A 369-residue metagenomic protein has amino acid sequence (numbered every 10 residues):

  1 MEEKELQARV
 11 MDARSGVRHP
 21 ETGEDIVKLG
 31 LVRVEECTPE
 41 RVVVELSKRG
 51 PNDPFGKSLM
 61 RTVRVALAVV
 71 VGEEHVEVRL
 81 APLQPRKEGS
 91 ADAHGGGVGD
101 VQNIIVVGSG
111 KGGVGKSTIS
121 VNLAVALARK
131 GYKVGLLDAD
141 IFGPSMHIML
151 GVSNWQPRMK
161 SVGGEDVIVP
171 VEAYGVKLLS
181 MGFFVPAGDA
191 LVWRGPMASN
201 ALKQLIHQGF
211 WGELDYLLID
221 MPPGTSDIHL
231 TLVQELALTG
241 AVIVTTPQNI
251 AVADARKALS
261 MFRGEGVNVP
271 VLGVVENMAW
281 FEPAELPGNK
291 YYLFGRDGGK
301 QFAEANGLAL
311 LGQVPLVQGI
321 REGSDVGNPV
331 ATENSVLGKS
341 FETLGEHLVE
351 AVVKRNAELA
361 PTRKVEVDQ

Functional and structural regions predicted by a protein language model:
M1-A13: N-terminal presequence-like segments and adjacent domain-start helices
P20-E45, V314: Short edge beta-strands and adjacent turn/loop segments
K28-L31, E36, K48-S109, N356: Extreme N-terminal, non-catalytic leader segments that precede Walker-type/kinase nucleotide-binding cores
R61-V63, Q208, D215-Q313, Q318-E322: Conserved catalytic-core segment of NTP-binding enzymes
N103-D140, V267: Walker A/P-loop phosphate-binding motif and the immediately C-terminal alpha-helix
L127-G188, S199, I206, K300: Phosphate-binding loop that captures ATP/GTP phosphates
R158-K160, M181-P196, L205-T231: Switch II (G3) loop of P-loop NTPases
V326-L337: C-terminal boundary of histidine-terminating zinc-finger modules
